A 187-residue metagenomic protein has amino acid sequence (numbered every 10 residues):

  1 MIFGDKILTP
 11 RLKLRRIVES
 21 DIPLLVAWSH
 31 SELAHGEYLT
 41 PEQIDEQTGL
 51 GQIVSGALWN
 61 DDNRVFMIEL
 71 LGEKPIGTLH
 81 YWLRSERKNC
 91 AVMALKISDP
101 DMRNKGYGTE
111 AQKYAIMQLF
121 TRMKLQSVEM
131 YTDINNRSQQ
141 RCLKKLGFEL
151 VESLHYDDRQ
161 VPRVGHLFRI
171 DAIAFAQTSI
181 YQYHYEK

Functional and structural regions predicted by a protein language model:
M1-H30, V65, L70-K187: Acyl-donor (CoA/ACP) binding surface of acyl/acetyltransferases
V26, I53-V54: A generic alpha-helix structural signal
L33-I53: Conserved GNAT-fold acetyl-CoA-binding loop/helix
V54-S55, Q140: Short amphipathic alpha-helical segments and helix-helix/interface helices
G56-D61: Short loop/turn motifs at secondary-structure junctions and domain boundaries
